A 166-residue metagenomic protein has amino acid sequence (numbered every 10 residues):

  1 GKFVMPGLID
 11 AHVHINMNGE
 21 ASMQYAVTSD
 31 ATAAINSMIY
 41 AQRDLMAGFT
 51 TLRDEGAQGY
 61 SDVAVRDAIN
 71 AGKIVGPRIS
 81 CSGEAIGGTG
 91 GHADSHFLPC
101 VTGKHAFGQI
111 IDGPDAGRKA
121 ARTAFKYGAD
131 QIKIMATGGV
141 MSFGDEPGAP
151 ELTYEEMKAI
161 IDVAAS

Functional and structural regions predicted by a protein language model:
G1, I9-H12, G48, I79 (+3 more regions): Divalent metal-coordination and catalytic microenvironments
G1, S95-Q109: Core dinuclear metal-dependent hydrolase active-site scaffold
F3-A71, T89-H92, P99, E155: Metal-associated gating/positioning segment near the N- to mid-region
A33-R43, I110-F125: Short, acidic/polar
D44, V75, I161: Active-site pocket-lining segments that scaffold enzyme catalytic pockets across diverse folds
E55, S82, K133-M135: A cross-family glycoside hydrolase active-site/sugar-binding cleft signature
A64, A116-S166: Histidine/acidic residue-rich metal-binding segments in metalloenzymes
S80-G87: A short, structured active-site edge motif that brings together acidic residues
